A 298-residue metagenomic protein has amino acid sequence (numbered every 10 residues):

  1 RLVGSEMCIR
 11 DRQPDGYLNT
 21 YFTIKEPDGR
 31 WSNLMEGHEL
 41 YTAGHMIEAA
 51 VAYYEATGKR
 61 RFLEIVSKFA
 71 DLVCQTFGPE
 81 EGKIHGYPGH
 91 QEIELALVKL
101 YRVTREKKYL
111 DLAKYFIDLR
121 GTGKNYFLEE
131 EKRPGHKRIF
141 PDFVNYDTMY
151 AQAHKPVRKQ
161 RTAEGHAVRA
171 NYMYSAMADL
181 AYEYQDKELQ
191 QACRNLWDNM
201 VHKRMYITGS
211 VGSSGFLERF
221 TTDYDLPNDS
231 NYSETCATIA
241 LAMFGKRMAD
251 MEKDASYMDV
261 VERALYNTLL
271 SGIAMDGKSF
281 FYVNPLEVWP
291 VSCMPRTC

Functional and structural regions predicted by a protein language model:
R1, G29-A56, Q91-K108, L112 (+2 more regions): Aromatic (Trp/Tyr) and acidic
L2-C8: Short, small-residue-biased leader/transition segments that mark boundaries at the very start of proteins
S5, D15-L18, A43, I47: Generic internal hydrophobic packing segments that stabilize the cores of diverse globular domains
D11-S32, F62, L72-H90, Y109 (+3 more regions): Glycine- and aromatic-rich loop/turn segments at beta-sheet edges
R12-Q13, T57, F77, T104 (+6 more regions): Alpha-helical junction/boundary sensor with strong preference for TPR arrays
A52, D198-G209: Glycine-rich, acidic and aromatic/proline-enriched surface loops and short helix-turn segments that act as binding
F62-L72, I239-L241: Surface-exposed extracellular loop regions of Gram-negative outer-membrane beta-barrel proteins
